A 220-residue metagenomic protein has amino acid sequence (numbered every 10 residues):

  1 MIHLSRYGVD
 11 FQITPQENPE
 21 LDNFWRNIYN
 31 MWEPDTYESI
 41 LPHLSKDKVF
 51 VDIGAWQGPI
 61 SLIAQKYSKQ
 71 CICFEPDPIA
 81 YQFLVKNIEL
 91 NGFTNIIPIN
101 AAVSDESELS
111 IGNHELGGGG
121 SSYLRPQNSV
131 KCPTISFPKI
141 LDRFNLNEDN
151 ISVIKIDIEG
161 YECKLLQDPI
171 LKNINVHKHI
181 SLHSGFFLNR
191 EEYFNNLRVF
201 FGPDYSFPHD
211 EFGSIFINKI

Functional and structural regions predicted by a protein language model:
M1-I97, P126-N128, I140-N150, H183-I220: S-adenosyl-L-methionine
F50, I154, K178: Receiver (REC) domain switch-region micro-motif
G54, K155-E159: Conserved S-adenosyl-L-methionine
A64, L84, I111-G112, L165-P169: Hydrophobic packing residues within well-ordered alpha-helices of enzyme cores
V85-L141: S-adenosyl-L-methionine
I99, S152-I156, S181: Short, conserved beta-strand edge motifs with alternating hydrophobic and charged residues
E159-N175: Active-site-proximal loop/helix segments of hydrolase catalytic cores
N175-H183: Conserved beta-strand signature within the Rossmann-like core of class I S-adenosyl-L-methionine
